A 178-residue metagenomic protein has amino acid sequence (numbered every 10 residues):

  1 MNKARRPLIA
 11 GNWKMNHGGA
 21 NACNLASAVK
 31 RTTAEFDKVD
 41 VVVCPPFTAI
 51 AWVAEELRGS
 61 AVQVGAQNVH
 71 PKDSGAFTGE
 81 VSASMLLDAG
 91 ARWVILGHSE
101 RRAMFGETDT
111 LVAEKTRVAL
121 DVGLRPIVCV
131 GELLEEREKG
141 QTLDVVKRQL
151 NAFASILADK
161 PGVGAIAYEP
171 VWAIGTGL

Functional and structural regions predicted by a protein language model:
M1-L178: Active-site loop-to-helix "anion-binding N-cap" substructures in soluble metabolic enzymes
